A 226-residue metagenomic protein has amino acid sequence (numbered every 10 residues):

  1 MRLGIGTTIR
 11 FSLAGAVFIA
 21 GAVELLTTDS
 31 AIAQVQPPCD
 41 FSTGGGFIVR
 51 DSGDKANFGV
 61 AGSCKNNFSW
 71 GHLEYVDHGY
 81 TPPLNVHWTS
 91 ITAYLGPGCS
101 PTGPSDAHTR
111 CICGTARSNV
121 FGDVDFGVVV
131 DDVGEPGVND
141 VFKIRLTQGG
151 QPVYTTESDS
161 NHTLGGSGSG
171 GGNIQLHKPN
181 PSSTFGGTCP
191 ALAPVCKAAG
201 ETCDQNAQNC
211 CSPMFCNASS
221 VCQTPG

Functional and structural regions predicted by a protein language model:
M1-A33: Sec-dependent, cleavable N-terminal signal peptides
G15, G44-G46, I112-G114, I144-L146: Residue-level detector of buried hydrophobic side-chain packing in well-ordered secondary-structure elements
A22-D51, G186-A193: Boundary/junction segments of secreted and surface-exposed precursor proteins
F58-G127: Predominantly extracellular/secreted and cell-surface proteins with exposed, flexible low-complexity segments
F68-V76, V138-T147: Short polybasic amphipathic segments
Q148-L192: Edge beta-strand at a domain terminus
A199-A207, G226: Secreted/surface-exposed cysteine- and glycine-rich disulfide frameworks
C211-S220: Extracellular disulfide-bonded cysteine-rich modules/repeats
